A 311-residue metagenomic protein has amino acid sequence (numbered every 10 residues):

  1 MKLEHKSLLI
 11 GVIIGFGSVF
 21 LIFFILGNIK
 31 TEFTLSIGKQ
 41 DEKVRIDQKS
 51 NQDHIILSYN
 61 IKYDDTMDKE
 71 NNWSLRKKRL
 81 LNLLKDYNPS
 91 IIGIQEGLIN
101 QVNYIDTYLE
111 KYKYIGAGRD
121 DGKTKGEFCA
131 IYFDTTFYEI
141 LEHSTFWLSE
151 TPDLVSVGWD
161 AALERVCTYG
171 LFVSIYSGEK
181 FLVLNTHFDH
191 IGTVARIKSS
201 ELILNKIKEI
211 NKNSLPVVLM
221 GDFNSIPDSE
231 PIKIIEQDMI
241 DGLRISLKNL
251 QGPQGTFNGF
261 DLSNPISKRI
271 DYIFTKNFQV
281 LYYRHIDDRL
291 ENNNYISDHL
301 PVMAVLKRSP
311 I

Functional and structural regions predicted by a protein language model:
K2, K6-G11, L26-R45, V194 (+3 more regions): Metal-dependent phosphoester-hydrolase catalytic domains
K2-Y108, D121-E127, R308-I311: N-terminal, active-site-proximal structural segment of metallo-dependent hydrolase catalytic domains
F33-Q48, I91-F181, H285-I286: Structured beta-strand-rich core segments of catalytic domains in phosphoester-bond hydrolases
D53-I61, L80-I105, Y132, G170 (+6 more regions): Active-site beta-strand/loop signature of hydrolases that rely on acidic residues for catalysis
I55, K113, E139, L182 (+2 more regions): Conserved beta-strand segments of alpha/beta enzyme cores
I55-K78, T124, L148-A162, D189-G192 (+1 more regions): Acidic/histidine-rich helix-loop elements that form or flank divalent-metal/phosphate-binding sites at the catalytic
I61-D64, L98-Q101, R119-K123, F137-Y138 (+5 more regions): Solvent-exposed loop/turn segments at secondary-structure junctions within structured extracellular/periplasmic domains
N72-R79, G97, A161-R165, A195-L202 (+3 more regions): Soluble or luminal CAZymes and related metallo-dependent hydrolases
